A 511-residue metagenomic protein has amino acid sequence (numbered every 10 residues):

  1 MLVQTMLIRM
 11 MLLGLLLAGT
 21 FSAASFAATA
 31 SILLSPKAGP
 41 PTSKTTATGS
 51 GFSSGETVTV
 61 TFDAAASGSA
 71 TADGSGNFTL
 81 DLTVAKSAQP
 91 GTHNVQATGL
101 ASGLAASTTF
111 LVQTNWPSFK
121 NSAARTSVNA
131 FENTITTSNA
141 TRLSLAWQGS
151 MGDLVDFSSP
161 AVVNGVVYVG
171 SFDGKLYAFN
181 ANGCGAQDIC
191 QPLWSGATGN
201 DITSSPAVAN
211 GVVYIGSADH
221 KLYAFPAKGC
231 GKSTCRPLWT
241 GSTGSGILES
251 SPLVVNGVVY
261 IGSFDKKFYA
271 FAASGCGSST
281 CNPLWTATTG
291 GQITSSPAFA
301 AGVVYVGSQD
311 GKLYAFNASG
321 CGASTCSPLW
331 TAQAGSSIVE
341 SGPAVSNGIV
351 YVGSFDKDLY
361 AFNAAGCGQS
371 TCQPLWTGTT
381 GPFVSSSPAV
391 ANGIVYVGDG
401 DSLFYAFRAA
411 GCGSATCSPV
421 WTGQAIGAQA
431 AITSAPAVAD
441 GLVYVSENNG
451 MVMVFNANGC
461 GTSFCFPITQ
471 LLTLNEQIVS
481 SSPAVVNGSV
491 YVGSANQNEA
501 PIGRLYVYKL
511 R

Functional and structural regions predicted by a protein language model:
V3-M11, V255, I468: Short hydrophobic transmembrane-like helices used for membrane targeting/insertion
Q4, M11-N115: Extracytoplasmic/secretory-pathway segments with low complexity and glycosylation-like composition
G55, T126, A500: Glycine/Thr-rich phosphate-binding loops of Rossmann-like dinucleotide-binding domains
A72, V112-N115, A130-F157, A161-R511: Extracytoplasmic/lumenal domain signature
N121-N133: Short, tryptophan-glycine- and acidic/Ser/Thr-enriched carbohydrate-recognition patches
